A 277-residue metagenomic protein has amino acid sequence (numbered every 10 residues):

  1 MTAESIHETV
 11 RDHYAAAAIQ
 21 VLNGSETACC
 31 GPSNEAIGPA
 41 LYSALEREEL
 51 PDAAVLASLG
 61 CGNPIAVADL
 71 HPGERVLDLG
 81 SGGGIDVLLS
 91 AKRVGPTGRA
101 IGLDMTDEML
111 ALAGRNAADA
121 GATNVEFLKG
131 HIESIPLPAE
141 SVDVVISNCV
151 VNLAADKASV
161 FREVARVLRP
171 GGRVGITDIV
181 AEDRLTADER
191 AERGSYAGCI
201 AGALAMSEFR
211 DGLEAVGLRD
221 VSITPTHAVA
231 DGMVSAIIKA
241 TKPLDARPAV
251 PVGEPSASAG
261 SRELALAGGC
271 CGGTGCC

Functional and structural regions predicted by a protein language model:
M1-P39, C276-C277: N-terminal auxiliary segments of SAM/dcSAM-dependent transferases
L56, C61-P64, H71-S134: Class I SAM-dependent methyltransferase SAM/SAH-binding core
V76, V145-I146: Hydrophobic beta-strand segment of the Class I
S134-A139, A155: Short conserved loop adjoining the S-adenosyl-L-methionine
A158-R173: A short glycine-rich, Lys/Arg-flanked "PGG" loop and its adjoining helix->strand segment in the class I
A181-I200: Short, glycine-/aromatic-enriched active-site segment of Class I SAM-dependent methyltransferases
A201-V216: Short alpha-helix
R219, P225-S261: Core SAM-dependent methyltransferase catalytic element
